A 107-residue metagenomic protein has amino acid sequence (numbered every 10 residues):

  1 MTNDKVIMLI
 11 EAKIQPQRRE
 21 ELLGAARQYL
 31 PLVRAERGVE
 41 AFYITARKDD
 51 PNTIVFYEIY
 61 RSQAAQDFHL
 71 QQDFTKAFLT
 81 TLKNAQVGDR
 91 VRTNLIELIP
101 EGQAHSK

Functional and structural regions predicted by a protein language model:
M1-V6, I44-N52, L79-K107: Glycine-rich beta-strand-turn "strand-cap" elements at beta-sheet edges
N3-E36, E40, I44: N-terminal first-folded block
V6-K13, Y43-L70: Short, well-ordered beta-strand segments in beta-rich or mixed alpha/beta enzyme and ligand-binding folds
R18, Y29, N52, A65 (+1 more regions): Short phosphate-engaging motifs
L32-E40, I59-T93: An amphipathic, aromatic/His-enriched active-site/gating alpha helix that lines ligand/cofactor pockets
